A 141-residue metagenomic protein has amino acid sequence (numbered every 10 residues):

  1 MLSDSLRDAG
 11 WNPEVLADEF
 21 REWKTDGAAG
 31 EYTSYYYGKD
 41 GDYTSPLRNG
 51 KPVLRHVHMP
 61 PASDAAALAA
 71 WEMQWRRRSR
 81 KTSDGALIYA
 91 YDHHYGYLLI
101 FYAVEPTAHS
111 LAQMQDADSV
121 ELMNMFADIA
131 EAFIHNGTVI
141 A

Functional and structural regions predicted by a protein language model:
M1-D84, H93-A141: Basic, Lys/Arg-enriched alpha-helical interface segments
A86-I88: Hydrophobic/aromatic beta-strand elements that line small-molecule binding cavities or substrate pockets in beta-rich
